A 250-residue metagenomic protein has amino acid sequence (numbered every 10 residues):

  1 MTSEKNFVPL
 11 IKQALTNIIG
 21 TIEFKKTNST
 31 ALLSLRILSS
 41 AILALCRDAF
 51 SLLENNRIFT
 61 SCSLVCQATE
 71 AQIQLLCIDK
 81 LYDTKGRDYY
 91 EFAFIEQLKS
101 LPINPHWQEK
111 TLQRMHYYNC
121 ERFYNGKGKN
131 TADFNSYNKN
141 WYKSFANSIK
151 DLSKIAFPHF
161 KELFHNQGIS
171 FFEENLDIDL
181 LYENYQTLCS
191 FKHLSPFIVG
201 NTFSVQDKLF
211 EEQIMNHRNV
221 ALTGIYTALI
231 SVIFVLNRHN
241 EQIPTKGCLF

Functional and structural regions predicted by a protein language model:
M1-F250: A cross-kingdom marker of C-terminal helix-rich interaction/assembly modules
